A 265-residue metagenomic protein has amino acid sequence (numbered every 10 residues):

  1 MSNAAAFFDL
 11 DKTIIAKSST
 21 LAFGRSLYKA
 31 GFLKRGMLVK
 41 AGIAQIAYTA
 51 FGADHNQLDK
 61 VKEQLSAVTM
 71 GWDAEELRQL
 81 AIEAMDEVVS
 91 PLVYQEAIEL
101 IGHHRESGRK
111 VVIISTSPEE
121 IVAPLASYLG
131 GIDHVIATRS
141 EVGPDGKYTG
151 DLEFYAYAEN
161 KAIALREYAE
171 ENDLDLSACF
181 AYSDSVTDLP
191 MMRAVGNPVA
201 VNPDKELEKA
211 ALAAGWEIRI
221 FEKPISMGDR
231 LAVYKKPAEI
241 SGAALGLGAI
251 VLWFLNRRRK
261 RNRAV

Functional and structural regions predicted by a protein language model:
M1-D54: Active-site neighborhood of HAD-like aspartate-dependent phosphohydrolases
S2-N3, Q79, D86-V265: C-terminal cap/substrate-recognition subdomain and adjoining C-terminal extension of metal-dependent phosphatase-like
S18, W72, N160: Conserved active-site and cofactor/substrate-binding residues in soluble primary-metabolism enzymes
T20, I43, K60-K62, D145-G150: Acidic/polar active-site rim loop that often engages polyanionic ligands
G31, A74, V135-T138: Active-site phosphate-binding/coordination module
R35, V39, Q57, R230-A238: Structural motif marking the loop-to-transmembrane transition
A53-P91, Q95, E99-L100: Short linear elements at protein peripheries
